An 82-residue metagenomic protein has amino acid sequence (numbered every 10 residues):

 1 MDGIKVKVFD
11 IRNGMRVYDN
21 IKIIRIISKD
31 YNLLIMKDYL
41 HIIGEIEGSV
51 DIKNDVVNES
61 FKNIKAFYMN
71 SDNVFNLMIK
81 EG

Functional and structural regions predicted by a protein language model:
K5-G82: Compact, glycine-rich, soluble single-domain proteins
